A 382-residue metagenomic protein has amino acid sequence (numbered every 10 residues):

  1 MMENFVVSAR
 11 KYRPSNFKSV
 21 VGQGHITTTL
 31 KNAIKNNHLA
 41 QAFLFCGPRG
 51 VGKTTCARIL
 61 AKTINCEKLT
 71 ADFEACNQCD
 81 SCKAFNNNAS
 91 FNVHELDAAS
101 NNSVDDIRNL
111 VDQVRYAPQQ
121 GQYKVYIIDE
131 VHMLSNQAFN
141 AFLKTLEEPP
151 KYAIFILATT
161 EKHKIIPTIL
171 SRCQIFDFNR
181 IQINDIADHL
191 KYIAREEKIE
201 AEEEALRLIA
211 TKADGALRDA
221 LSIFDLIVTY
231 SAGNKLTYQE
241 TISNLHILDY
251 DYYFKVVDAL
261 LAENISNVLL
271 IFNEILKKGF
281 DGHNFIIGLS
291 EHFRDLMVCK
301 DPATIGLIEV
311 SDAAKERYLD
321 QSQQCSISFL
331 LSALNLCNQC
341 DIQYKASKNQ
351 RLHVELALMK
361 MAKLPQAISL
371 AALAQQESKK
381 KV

Functional and structural regions predicted by a protein language model:
M1-I175, I193: P-loop/Walker A NTP-binding region and its immediately flanking N-terminal helices in P-loop NTPase folds
N87-F91, D106-N109, Q122, A158 (+1 more regions): Extended, largely alpha-helical regulatory/partner-binding modules appended to the mid-to-C-terminal parts
